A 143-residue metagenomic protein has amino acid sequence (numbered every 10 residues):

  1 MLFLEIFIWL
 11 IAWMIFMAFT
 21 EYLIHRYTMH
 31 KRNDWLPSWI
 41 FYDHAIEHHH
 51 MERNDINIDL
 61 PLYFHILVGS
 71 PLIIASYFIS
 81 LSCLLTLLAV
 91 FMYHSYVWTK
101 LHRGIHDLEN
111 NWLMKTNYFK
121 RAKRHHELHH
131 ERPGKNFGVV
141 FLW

Functional and structural regions predicted by a protein language model:
L2-F7, A12-P61, S76-Y77, F91-W143: Cytosolic/stromal cytosol-facing helical appendages immediately following the last transmembrane segment
P61-V68: Short hydrophobic alpha-helical membrane-embedded segments
V68-Y96: Hydrophobic alpha-helical transmembrane segments and immediately flanking/interface helices in integral membrane
